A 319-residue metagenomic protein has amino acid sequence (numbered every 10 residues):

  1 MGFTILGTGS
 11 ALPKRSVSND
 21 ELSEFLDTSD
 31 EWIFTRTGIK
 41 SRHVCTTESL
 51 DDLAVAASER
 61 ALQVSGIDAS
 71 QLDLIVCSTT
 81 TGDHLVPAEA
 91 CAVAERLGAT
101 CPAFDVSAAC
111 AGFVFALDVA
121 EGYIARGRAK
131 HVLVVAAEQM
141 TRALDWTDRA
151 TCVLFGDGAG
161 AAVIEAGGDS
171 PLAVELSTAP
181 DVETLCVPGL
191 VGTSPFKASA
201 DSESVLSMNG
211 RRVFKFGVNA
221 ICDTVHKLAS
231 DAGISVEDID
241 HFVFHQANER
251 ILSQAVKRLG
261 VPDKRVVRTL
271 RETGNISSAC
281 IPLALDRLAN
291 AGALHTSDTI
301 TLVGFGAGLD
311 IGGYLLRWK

Functional and structural regions predicted by a protein language model:
M1-T47, D148-K215, N219, D223 (+2 more regions): Condensing-enzyme catalytic core mediating Claisen C-C bond formation in acyl metabolism
I5-G7, I33, A61, I75 (+6 more regions): Buried hydrophobic positions in well-ordered alpha/beta secondary-structure cores of metabolic enzymes
L6-G9, S78, S107, V132-E138 (+3 more regions): Short beta-strand segments
L26-W32, H84-G98, L133-M140, G192-S199 (+1 more regions): Acidic-glycine-rich active-site phosphate/pyrophosphate-binding loop
V55-S58, T81-G82, A92-E95, T100-P102 (+2 more regions): Claisen-condensing/thiolase-fold acyl-transfer catalytic domains that form or cleave C-C bonds in fatty acid
A57-D73, D223-D240, L288-A293: Phosphate/pyrophosphate-binding loops at sites that engage ATP/ADP/AMP, CoA/4′-phosphopantetheine, polyphosphate
A125-A159: Flexible, glycine-rich active-site loops centered on histidine and acidic residues that chelate a metal or position
D201-L270: A contiguous, well-structured pocket-lining segment that forms one wall/lid of small-molecule binding clefts in soluble
